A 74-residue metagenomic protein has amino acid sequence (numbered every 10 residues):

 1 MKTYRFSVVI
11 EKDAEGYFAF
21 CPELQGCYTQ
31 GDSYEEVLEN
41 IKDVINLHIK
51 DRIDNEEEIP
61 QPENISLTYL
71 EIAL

Functional and structural regions predicted by a protein language model:
M1-F6, E39-L74: Short, charged, surface-exposed hinge/linker loops at domain edges that act as mobile lids or interdomain connectors
F6, Y17, C27-T29: Structural detector for hydrophobic anchor residues on beta-strands
V9-C21: Short aromatic-glycine-(Arg/Gly/Cys) micro-motifs in beta-strand/loop hairpins
K12, E23, I72-L74: Non-catalytic surface loops within mature trypsin-like serine protease
A14, Q25, E63-I65: Short, flexible active-site-adjacent loop segments at beta-strand->alpha-helix junctions, enriched in small/polar
P22, G26, E57: Flexible, active-site-adjacent loop/turn segments at secondary-structure boundaries
Q25-E35: A short, exposed loop/beta-hairpin motif centered on an aromatic-Gly-Thr core
